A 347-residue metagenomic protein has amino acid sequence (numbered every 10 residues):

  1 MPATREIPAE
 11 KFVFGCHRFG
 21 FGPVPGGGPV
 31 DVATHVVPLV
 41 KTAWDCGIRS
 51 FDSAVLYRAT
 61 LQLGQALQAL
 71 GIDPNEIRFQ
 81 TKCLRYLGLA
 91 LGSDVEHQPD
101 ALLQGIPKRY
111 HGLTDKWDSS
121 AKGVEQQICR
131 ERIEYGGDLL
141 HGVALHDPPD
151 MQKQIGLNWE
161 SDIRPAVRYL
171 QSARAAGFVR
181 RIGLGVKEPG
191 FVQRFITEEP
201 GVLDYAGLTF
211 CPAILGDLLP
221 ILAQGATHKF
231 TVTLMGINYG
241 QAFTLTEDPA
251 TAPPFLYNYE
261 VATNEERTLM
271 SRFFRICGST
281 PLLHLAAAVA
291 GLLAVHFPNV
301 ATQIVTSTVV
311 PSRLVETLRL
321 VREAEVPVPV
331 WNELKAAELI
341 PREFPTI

Functional and structural regions predicted by a protein language model:
M1-H97: N-terminal binding-site loop/beta-alpha segment at the start of enzyme catalytic domains that lines or forms
P8, F21, V32-T34, L56 (+4 more regions): Beta/alpha (TIM)-barrel catalytic core signal, keyed to glycine-rich beta->alpha loops juxtaposed to Asp/Glu that bind
R18, L103-R109, L139, A144 (+1 more regions): Short, basic/glycine-rich phosphate-binding loops at helix/coil junctions that contact nucleotide phosphates
R18-T34, K108-E125, Q154-W159: Active-site mouth loops of central-metabolism enzymes
P38, T42, C46, G123-R130 (+1 more regions): A non-catalytic, amphipathic alpha-helix used as a structural packing/dimerization or gating element in enzyme scaffolds
Y57, R85, T114-W117, T209-A213: Short histidine/acidic/glycine/proline-rich micro-motifs that form metal- and phosphate-coordinating active-site loops
A90-D118: Charged, glycine/proline-rich intrinsically disordered loops and linkers
W117-L139: An active-site-proximal structural segment forming one wall of the substrate-binding cleft that immediately precedes
